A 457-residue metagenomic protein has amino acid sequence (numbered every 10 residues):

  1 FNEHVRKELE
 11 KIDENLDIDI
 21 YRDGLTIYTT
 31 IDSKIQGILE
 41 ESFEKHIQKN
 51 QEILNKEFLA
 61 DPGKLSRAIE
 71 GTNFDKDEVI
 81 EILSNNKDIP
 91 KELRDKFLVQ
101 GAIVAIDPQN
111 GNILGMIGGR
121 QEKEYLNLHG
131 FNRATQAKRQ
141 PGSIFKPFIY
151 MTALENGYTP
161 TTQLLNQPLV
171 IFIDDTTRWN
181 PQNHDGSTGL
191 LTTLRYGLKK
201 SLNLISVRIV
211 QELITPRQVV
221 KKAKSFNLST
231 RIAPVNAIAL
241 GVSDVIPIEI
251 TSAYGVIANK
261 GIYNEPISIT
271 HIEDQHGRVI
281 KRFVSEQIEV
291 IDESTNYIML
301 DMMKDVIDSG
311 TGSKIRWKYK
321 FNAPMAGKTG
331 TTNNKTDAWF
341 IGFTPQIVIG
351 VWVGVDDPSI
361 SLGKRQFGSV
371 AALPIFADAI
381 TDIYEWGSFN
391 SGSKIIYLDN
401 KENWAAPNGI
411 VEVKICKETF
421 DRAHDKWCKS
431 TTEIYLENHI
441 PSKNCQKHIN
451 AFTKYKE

Functional and structural regions predicted by a protein language model:
F1-N50, E57-K64, I209-Q211, K221-S225 (+3 more regions): Non-catalytic, structured segments within soluble enzyme domains
R6, E10, E14, E40 (+11 more regions): Sec-exported extracytoplasmic/periplasmic mature domains
T29, S33-E52, K56-D107, G115-I117 (+3 more regions): A penicillin-recognizing enzyme superfamily signal
E124, L128, R139, L154 (+2 more regions): Proteins synthesized as precursors that undergo proteolytic processing into mature forms
N132-D175, S309, T381: Active-site rim segments in enzyme catalytic domains, especially the processed small/beta chain of N-terminal
Y158-V219, Y263, Q275-D305: Conserved catalytic neighborhood of penicillin-recognizing serine enzymes
T176-N183, L213-S252, G261, P266-S268: Mid-domain, small-residue-enriched loop/turn segments at the edges of structured enzyme/sensor domains
